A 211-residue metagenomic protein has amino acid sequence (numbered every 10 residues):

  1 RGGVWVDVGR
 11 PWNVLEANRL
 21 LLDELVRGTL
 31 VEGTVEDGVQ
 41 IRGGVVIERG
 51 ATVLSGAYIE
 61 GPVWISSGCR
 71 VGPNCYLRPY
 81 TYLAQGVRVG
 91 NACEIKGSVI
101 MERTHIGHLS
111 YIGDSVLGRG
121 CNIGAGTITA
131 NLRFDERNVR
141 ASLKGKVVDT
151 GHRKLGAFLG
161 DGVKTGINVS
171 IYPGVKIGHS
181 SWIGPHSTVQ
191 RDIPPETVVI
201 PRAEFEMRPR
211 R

Functional and structural regions predicted by a protein language model:
R1-G38, G50, S180, H186 (+2 more regions): Terminal amphipathic alpha-helical/low-complexity segments used for targeting or macromolecular assembly
G2-W5, A57, C75, L109 (+2 more regions): Conserved short-loop catalytic and cofactor-binding motifs
V8-G9, E48, S66, G118 (+2 more regions): Short beta-strand-to-turn element immediately C-terminal to the catalytic PLP-Schiff-base lysine in fold type I
V8-P11, G38, G44, P62 (+4 more regions): Surface-exposed loop/turn and secondary-structure junction residues enriched for glycine/proline
T29-T34, V39, A51, V87 (+3 more regions): Small-residue (G/S/T/A) turn/hinge positions that recur once per unit in extracellular repeat modules
I41-E94: Acidic, glycine-rich loop-and-beta core segments that form the ion-binding/anion-interacting portion of active sites
G90-R211: Glycine-rich hexapeptide-repeat left-handed beta-helix
